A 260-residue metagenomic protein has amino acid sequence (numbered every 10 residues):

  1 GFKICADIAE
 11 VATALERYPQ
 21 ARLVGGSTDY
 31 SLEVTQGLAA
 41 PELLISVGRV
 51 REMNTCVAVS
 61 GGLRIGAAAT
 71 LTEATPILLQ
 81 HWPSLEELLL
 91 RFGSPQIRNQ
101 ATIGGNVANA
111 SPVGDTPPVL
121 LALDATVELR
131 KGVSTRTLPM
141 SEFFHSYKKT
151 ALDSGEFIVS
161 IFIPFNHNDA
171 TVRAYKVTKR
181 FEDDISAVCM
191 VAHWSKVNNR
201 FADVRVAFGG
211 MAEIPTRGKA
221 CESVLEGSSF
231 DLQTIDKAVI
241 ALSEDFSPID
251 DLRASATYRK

Functional and structural regions predicted by a protein language model:
G1-K260: C-terminal structural segment of proteins
